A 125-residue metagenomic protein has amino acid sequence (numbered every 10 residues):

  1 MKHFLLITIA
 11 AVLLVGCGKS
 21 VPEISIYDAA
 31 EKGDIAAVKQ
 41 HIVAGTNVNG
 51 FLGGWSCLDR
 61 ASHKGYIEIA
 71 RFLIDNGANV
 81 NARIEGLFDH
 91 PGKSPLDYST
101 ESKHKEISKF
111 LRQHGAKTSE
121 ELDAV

Functional and structural regions predicted by a protein language model:
M1-F4: Positively charged n-region of N-terminal signal peptides that target proteins for export
L14-G16: C-terminal motif of bacterial Sec signal peptides marking the signal peptidase cleavage site
S20-D28, I42, G50-D59, R83-D97 (+1 more regions): Ankyrin-repeat boundary/"N-cap" motif
A37, E68-I69, E106-I107: Conserved ankyrin/ankyrin-like repeat signature
K39-N47, R71-N79, F110-K117: Ankyrin repeat domain, specifically the short helix-to-loop turn at the C-terminus of the second helix of each repeat
K105-V125: Terminal, low-structured helical/coil segments at or just beyond the last alpha-helical repeat
